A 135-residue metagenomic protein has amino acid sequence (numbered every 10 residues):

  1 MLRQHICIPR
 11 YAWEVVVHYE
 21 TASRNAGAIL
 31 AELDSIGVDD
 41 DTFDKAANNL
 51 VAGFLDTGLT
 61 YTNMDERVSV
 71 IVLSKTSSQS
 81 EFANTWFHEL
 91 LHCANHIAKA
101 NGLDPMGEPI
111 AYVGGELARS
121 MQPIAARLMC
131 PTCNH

Functional and structural regions predicted by a protein language model:
M1-L55: Non-catalytic terminal regions of proteins
C7, C93, C130-C133: Generic recognition of cysteine residues
L33-S80, C93-H96: Active-site scaffold of zinc-dependent metalloenzymes
S77, E81, G102-P105: Short, solvent-exposed segments of well-ordered alpha helices
E81-E89: Short alpha-helical catalytic segment bearing the HExxH-like zincin motif of zinc-dependent metalloproteases
E89-L90, L117: Amphipathic alpha-helical segments in well-ordered regions
L90-M106: Catalytic Zn2+-binding segment of zinc metalloproteases
D104-H135: Post-HExxH zinc-binding segment in Zn-dependent metallohydrolases
